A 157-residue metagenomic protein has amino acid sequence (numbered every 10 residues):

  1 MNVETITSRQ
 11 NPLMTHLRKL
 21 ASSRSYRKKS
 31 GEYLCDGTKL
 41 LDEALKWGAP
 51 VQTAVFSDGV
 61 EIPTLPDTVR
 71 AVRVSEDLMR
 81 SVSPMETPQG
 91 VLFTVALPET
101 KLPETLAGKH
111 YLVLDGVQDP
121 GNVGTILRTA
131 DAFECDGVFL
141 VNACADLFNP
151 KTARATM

Functional and structural regions predicted by a protein language model:
M1-E86: N-terminal positively charged helical leader segments and presequences
N11-T15, A96-T100, P120: Short, composition-biased local secondary-structure segments
L34, V55, L92-T94, L112-V113 (+1 more regions): Structural motif
K46, E99, P103-M157: RNA substrate-binding interface of SAM-dependent RNA methyltransferases
D58-K109, C135, N149-M157: S-adenosyl-L-methionine/SAH cofactor-binding core of RNA-modifying enzymes
